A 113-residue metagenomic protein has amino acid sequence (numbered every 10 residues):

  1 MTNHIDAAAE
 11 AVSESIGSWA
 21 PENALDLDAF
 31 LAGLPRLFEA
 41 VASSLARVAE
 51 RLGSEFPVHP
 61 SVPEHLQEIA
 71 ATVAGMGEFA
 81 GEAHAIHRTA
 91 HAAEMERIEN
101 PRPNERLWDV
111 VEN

Functional and structural regions predicted by a protein language model:
T2-N113: Eukaryotic extended alpha-helical scaffolding/oligomerization regions that serve as protein-protein assembly interfaces
